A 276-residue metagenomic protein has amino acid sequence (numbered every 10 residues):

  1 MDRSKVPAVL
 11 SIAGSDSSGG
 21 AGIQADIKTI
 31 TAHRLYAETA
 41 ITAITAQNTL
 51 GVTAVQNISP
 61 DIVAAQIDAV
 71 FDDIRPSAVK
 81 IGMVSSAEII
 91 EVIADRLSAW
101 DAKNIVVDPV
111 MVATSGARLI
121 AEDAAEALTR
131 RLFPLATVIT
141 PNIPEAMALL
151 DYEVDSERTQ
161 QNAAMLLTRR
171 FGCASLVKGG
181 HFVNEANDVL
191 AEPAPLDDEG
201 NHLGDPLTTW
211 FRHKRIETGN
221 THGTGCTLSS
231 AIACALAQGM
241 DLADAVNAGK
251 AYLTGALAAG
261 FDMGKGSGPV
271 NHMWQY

Functional and structural regions predicted by a protein language model:
D2-S11, I27, T31-T114: Conserved N-terminal subdomain of the carbohydrate kinase-like
V6, A54-N57, A243-Y276: Charged C-terminal helix
I12-S18, L207-G223: Short pre-catalytic strand/loop immediately N-terminal to key active-site residues, enriched for Gly-Thr
R34-E38, D198-T209, A235-G249: Phosphate-handling active-site elements
E122-T208: Conserved phosphate/ATP/ADP-binding segment of small-molecule kinases
M147-A148, G219-L242: Short, small-residue alpha-helix embedded
Q160-T168, T209, D241-A256: Short, well-structured alpha-helical segments that form the helix of a local strand-helix-strand
